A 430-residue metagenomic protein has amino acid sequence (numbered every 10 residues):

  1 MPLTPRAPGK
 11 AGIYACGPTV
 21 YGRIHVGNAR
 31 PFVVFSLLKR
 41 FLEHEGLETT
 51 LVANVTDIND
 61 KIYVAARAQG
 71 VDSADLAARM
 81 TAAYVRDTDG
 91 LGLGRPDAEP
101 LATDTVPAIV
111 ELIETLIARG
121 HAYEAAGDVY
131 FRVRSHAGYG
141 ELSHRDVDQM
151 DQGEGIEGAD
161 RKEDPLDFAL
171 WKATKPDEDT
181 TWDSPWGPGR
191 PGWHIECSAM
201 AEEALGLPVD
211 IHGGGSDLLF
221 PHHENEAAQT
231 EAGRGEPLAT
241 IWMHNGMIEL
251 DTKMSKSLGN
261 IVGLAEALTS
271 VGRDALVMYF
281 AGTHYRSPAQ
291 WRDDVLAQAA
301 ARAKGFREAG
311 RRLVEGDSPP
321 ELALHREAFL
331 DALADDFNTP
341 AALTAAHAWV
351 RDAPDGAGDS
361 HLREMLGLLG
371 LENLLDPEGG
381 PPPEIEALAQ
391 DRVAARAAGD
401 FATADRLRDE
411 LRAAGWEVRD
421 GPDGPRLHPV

Functional and structural regions predicted by a protein language model:
M1-V64, Q69-V71, D75, R79 (+7 more regions): N-terminal catalytic cores of NTP/NDP-binding nucleotidyl/phosphoryl-transfer enzymes
M1-Y21, F32, S36, R86 (+1 more regions): Alpha-helical recognition segments enriched in aromatics with Gly/Pro capping that present substrate-recognition
C16, D89-A102: Divalent metal-dependent hydrolysis catalytic cores, especially in the metallo-beta-lactamase
E43, I117, R412: Anion (oxyanion) recognition and catalysis
L47, H121, W416: Short phosphate-binding/catalytic loops that engage adenosine nucleotides
Q69-D75, R95-P96, P288-Q290: Short, polar/flexible loop-turn hinges at active-site or ligand-entry regions and domain interfaces
A77-G94, P237-L238: A glycine-rich helix N-cap at a beta->alpha junction
I248, K253-V430: Structural preference for alpha-helix termini/caps and helix-kink/transition segments
